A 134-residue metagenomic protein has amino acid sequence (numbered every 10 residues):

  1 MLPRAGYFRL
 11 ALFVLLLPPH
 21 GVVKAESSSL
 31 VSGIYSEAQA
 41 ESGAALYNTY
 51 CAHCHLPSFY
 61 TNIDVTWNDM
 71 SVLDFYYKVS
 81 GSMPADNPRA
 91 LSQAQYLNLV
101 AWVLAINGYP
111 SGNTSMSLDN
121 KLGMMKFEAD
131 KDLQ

Functional and structural regions predicted by a protein language model:
M1-L10: Bacterial N-terminal signal peptides that target proteins for export
R9-P19: Bacterial N-terminal signal peptides
V22-L46, N87: Electrostatic cytochrome c docking/interface patches
L30, L91-Q134: Flexible coil segments in periplasmic/lumen-exposed cytochrome c-class electron-transfer proteins
E41-N48, D64-L73, S92-Q93: Sequence context surrounding c-type heme c attachment/ligation sites in exported
G43-P57, L99, V103: The canonical Cys-X-X-Cys-His
Y60-T61: Short, non-ligating residues that shape and space the ligands of small metal-coordination modules and catalytic
V72-S80, Y96-A101: An amphipathic alpha-helix signature
